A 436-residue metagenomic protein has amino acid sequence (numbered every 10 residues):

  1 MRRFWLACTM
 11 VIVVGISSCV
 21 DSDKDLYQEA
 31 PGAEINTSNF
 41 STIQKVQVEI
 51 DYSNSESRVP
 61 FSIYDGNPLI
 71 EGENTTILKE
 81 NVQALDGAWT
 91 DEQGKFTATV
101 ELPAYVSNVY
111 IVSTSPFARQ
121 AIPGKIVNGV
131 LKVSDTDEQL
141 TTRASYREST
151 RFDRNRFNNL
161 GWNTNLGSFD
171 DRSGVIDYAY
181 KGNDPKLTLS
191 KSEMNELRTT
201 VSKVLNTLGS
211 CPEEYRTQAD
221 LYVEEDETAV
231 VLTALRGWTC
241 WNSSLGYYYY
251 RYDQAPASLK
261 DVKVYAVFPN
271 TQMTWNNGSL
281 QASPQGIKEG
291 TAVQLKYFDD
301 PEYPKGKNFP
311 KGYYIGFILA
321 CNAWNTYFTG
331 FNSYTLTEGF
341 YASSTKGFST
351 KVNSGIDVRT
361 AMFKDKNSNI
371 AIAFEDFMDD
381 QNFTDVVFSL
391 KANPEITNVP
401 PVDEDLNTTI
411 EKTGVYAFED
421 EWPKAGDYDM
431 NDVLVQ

Functional and structural regions predicted by a protein language model:
R2-T9: Sec-dependent signal peptide recognition, specifically the positively charged N-region followed immediately by
G15-S18: C-terminal motif of bacterial Sec signal peptides marking the signal peptidase cleavage site
D23-Q436: Extracellular distal adhesion/interaction modules in secreted or cell-surface proteins
